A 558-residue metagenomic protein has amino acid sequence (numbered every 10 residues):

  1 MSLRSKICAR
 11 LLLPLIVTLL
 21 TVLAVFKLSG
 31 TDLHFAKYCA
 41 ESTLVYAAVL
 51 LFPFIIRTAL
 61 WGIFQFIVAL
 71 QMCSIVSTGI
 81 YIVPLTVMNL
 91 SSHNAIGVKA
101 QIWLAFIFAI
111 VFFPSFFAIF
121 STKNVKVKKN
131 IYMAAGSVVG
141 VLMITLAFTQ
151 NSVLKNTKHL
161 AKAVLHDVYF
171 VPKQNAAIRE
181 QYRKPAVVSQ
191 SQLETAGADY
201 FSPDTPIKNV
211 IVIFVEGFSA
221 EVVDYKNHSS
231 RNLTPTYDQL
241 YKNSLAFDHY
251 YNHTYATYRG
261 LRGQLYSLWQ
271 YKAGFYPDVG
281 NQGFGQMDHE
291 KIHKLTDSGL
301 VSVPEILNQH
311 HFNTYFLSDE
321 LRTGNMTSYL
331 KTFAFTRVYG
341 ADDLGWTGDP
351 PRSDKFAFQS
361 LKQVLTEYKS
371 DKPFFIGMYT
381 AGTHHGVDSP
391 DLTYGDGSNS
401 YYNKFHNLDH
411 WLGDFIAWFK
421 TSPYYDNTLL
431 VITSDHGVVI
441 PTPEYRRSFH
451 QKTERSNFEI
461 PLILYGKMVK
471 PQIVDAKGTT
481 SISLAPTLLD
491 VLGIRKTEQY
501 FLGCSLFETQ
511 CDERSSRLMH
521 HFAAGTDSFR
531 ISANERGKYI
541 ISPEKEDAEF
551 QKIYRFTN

Functional and structural regions predicted by a protein language model:
M1-D167: Transmembrane and membrane-interface helices of multi-pass, inner-membrane envelope-modifying transferases
F35, L300, E305, R322 (+1 more regions): Membrane-interface soluble catalytic domains
Y46, V168-Y169, Q359-K362, T366 (+1 more regions): A long, amphipathic alpha-helix that forms part of the scaffold/cap immediately adjacent to metal-dependent active
G136-V212, G217-F374, T380-L392, N403 (+1 more regions): Active-site-proximal alpha/beta segments of enzymes that process anionic O-linked groups
N209, I213, G217, H410 (+4 more regions): Catalytic glutamate of the conserved HExxH
P235, E305, Q359, Q363 (+5 more regions): Feature representing long, continuous alpha-helical segments
R262-S267, Y379-G386, V431-E444, T509-Q510: Acidic helix/loop microenvironments that form the catalytic cleft of cell-wall polysaccharide enzymes
D426-N427, T433-V469: Histidine-centered active-site microenvironments of extracellular/periplasmic hydrolases and transferases
